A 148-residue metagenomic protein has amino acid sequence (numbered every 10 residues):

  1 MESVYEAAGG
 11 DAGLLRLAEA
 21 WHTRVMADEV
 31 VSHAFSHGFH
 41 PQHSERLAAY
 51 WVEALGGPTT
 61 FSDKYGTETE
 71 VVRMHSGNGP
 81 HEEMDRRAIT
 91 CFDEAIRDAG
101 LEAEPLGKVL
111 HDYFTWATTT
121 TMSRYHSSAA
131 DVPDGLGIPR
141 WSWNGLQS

Functional and structural regions predicted by a protein language model:
M1-E2, L15-E104, K108-Y113, T120 (+2 more regions): Heme-based O2/NO sensor domains and their adjacent alpha-helical segments, primarily globin folds but also including
S3-A7, D11, A129, D134: Start-of-domain signal
A7, T67, L101, D134-G137: Surface/interface-facing alpha-helical segments and adjacent flexible terminal/loop regions used for partner/assembly
D131-G135, R140-S148: A structural "flexibility-hinge" signal
